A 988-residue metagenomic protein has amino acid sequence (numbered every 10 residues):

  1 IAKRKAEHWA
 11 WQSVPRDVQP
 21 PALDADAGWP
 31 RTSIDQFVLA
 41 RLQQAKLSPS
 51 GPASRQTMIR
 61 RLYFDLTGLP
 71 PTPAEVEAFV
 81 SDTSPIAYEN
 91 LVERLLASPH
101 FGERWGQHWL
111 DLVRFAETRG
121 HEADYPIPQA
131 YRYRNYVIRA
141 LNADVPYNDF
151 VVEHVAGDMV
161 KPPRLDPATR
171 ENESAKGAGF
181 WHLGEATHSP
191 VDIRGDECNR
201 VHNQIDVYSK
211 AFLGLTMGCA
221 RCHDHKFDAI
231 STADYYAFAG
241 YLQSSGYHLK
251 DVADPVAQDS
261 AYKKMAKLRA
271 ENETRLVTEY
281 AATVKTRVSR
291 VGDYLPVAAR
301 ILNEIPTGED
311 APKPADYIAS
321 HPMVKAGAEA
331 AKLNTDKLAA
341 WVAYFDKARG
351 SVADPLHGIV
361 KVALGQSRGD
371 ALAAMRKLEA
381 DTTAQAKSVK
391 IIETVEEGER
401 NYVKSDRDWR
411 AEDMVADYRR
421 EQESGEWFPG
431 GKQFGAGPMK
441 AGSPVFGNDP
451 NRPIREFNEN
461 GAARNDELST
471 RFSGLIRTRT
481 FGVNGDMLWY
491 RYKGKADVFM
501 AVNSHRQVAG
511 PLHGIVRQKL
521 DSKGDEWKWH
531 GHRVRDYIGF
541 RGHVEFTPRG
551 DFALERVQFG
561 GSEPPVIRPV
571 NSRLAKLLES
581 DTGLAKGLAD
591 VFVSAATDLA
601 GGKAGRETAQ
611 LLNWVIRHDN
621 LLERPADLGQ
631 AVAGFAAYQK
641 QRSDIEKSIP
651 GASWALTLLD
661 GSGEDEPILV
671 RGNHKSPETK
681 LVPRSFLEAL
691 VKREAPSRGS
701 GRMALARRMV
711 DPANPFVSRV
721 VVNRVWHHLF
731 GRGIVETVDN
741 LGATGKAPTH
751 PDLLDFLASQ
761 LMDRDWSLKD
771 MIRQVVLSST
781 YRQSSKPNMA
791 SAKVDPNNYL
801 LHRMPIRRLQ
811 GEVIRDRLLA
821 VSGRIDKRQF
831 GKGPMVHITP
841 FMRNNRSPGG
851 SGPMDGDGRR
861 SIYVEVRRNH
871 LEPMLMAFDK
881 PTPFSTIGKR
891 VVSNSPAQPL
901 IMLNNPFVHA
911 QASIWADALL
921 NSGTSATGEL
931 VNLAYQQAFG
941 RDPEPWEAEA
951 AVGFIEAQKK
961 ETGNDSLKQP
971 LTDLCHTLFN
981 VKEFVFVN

Functional and structural regions predicted by a protein language model:
I1-P20, Q107, T118, N142-A143 (+4 more regions): Post-cleavage N-terminal segment of exported redox proteins
I1-Q56, D65, N172-E173, L249-N401 (+5 more regions): Short, functional "switch" segments adjacent to catalytic/cofactor/reactive centers
D26-R60, D65-H100, R114-P167, A229 (+5 more regions): Primarily short, surface-exposed interaction patches in extracytoplasmic proteins
M159-R164, T169-A270, D536, L875 (+1 more regions): Sequence context surrounding c-type heme c attachment/ligation sites in exported
E421-E459: Extracellular glycan-recognition surfaces and repeat-rich motifs
N458-D486, D497-F499, W527-G531, L705-R708: Short beta-strands within extracellular/lumenal beta-sheet-rich domains
Q507-R541, T547-E555: Extracellular carbohydrate recognition and processing domains and analogous Trp-centered ligand-binding platforms
T547-D590: Exposed low-complexity, polar/acidic, P/S/T/G-rich flexible segments that act as propeptides, protease-susceptible
